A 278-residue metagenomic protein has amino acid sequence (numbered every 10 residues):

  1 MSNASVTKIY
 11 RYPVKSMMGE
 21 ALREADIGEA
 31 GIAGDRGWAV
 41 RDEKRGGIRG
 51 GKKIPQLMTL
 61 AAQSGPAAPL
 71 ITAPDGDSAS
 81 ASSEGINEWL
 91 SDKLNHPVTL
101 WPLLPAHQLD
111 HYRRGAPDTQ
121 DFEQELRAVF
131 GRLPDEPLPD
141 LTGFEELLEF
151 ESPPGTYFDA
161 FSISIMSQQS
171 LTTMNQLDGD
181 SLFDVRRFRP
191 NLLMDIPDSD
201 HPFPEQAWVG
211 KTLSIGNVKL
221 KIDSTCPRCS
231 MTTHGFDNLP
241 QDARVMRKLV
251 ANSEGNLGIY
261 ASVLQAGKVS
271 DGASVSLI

Functional and structural regions predicted by a protein language model:
M1-I278: Metal-cofactor-dependent catalytic cores
